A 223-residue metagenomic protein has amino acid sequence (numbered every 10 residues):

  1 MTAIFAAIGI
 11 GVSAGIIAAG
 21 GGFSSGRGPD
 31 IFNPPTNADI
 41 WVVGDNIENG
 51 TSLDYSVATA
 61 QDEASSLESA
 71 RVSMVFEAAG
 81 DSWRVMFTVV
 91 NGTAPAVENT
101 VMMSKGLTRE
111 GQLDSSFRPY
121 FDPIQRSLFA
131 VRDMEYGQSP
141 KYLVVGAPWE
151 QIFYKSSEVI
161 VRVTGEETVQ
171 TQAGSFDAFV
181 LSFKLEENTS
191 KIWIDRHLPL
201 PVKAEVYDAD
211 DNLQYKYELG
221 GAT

Functional and structural regions predicted by a protein language model:
M1-G9: N-terminal Sec-pathway targeting helices
G11-G106, V144-T223: Acidic, serine/threonine-rich low-complexity disordered tracts
M103-G106, G111-F117: N-terminal, intrinsically disordered, basic low-complexity segments enriched in Arg/Pro/Ser/Thr
L113-V144, A173: Acidic/charged, solvent-exposed loop-and-adjacent secondary-structure segments enriched in E/D, K/R, S/T, and G/P
